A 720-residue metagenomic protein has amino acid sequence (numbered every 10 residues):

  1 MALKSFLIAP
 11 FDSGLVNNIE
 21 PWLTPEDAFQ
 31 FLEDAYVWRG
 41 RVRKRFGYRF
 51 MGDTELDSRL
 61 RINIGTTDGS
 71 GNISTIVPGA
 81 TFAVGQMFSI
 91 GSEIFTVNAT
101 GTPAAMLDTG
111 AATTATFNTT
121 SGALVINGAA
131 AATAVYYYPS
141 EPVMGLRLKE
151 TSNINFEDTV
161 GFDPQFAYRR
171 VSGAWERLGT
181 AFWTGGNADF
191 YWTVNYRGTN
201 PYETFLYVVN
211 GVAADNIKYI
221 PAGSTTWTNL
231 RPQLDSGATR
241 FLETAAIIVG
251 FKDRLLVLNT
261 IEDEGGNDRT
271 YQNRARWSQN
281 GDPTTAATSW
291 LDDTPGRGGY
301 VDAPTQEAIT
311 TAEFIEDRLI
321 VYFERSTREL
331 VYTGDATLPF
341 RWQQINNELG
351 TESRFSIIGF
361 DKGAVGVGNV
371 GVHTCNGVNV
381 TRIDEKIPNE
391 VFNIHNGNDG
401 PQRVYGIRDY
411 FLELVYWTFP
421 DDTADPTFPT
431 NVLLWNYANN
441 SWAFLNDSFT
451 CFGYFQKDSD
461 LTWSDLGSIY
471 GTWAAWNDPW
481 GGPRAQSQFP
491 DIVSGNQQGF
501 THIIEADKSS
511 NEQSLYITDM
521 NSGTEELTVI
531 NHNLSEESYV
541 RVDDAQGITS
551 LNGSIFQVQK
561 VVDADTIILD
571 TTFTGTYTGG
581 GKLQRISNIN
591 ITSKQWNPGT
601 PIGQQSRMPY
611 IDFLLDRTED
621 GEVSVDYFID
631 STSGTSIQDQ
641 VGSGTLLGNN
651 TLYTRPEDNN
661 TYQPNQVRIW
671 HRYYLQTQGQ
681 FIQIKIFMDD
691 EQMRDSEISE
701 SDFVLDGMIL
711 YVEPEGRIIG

Functional and structural regions predicted by a protein language model:
A2-R59, N63, Y137-L178, W183-Y202 (+5 more regions): Beta-sheet repeat architectures centered on beta-propellers
R59-R61, G65-G69, A80, M87-Y137 (+2 more regions): Small/polar beta-strand repeat architecture
I76, L234-A245, P304, G523-I530 (+1 more regions): Surface-exposed ligand/attachment interfaces on beta-rich extracellular proteins
F95-V97, A105, L124-I126, T159 (+6 more regions): Short, surface-exposed terminal/edge motifs of secreted or surface/virion proteins that either
P139-P142, A181-F190, N229-R403: Beta-propeller and closely related beta-pinwheel folds
V160-D163, V208-V212, V257-T260, V321-F323 (+2 more regions): Conserved beta-strand positions in repeat-built beta-propeller and related beta-rich domains
P164-A174, D215-A222, G266-D293, E329-Y332 (+2 more regions): Short beta-strand segments and strand-loop junctions that repeat across beta-rich extracellular domains
W192-Q233: Hydrophobic or amphipathic alpha-helical targeting/insertion segments
